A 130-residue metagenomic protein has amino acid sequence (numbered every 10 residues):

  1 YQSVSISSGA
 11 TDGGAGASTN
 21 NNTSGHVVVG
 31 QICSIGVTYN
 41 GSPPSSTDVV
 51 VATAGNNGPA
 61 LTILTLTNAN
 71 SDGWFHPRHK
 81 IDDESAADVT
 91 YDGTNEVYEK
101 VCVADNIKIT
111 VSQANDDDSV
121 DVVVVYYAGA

Functional and structural regions predicted by a protein language model:
Y1-A130: Surface-exposed, low-hydrophobicity beta-strand/loop segments enriched in small/polar/acidic residues
